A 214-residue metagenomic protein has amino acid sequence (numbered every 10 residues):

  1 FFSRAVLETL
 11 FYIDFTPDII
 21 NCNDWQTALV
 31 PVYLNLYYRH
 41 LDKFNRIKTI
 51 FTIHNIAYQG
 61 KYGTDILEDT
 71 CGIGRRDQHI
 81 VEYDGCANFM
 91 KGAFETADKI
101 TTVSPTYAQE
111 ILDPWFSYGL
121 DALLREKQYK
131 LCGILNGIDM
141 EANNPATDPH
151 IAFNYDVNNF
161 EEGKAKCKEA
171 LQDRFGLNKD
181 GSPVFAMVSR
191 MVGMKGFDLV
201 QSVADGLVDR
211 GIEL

Functional and structural regions predicted by a protein language model:
F1-L214: Catalytic cores of nucleotide-sugar-dependent glycosyltransferases that transfer UDP/GDP/TDP-activated
